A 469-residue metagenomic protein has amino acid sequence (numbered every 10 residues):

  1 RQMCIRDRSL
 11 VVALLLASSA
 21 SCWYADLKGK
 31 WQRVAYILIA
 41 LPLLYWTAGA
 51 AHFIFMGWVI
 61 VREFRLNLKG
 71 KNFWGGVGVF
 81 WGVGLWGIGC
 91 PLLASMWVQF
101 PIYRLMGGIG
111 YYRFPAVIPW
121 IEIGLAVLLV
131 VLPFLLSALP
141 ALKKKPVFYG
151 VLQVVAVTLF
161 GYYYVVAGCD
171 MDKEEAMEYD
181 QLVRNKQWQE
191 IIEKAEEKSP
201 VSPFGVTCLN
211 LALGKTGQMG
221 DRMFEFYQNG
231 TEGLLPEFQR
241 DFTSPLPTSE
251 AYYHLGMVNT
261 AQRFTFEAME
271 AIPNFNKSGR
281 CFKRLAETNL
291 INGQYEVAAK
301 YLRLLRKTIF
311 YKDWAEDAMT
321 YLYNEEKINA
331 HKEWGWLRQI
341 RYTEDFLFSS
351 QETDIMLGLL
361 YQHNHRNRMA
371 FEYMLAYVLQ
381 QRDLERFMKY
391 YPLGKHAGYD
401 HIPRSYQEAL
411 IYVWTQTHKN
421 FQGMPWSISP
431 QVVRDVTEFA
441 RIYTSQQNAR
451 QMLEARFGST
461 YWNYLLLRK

Functional and structural regions predicted by a protein language model:
R1-I5: Short, small-residue-biased leader/transition segments that mark boundaries at the very start of proteins
R6, Y24-E63, C90-L93: Transmembrane helices and adjacent periplasmic/lumenal helix-loop junctions of polyprenol-phosphate-dependent
I54-V77, V130: Perimembrane helix-loop-helix junctions
G108-E122: Short aromatic-rich membrane-water interface segments that cap or initiate transmembrane helices in multi-pass membrane
I118-V154: Cytosolic-side transmembrane helix boundary signature
K144-D170: Internal/C-terminal transmembrane anchor helices
V165-S350, G358-D383: Soluble catalytic regions of membrane-associated enzymes that act on cell-envelope and secretory-pathway components
L359, K419-K469: Terminal, low-structured helical/coil segments at or just beyond the last alpha-helical repeat
